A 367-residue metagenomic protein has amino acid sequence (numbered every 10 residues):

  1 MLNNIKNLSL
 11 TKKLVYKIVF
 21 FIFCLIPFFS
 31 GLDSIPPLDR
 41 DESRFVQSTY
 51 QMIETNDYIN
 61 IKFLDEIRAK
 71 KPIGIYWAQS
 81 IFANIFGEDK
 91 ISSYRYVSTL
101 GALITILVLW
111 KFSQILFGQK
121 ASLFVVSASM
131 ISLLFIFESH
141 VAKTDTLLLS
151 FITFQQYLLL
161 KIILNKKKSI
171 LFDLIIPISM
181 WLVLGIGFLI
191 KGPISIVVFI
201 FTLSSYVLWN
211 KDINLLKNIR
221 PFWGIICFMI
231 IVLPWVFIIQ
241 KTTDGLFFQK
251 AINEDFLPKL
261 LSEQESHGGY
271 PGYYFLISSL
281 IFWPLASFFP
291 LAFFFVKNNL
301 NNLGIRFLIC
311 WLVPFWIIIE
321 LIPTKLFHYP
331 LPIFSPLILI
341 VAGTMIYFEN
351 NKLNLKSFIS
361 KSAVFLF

Functional and structural regions predicted by a protein language model:
L2-N354: Membrane-integral, polyisoprenol-dependent glycosyltransferases of the GT-C/oligosaccharyltransferase superfamily
E349-F367: Signature aromatic-anchored transmembrane alpha helix within multi-pass, membrane-resident enzymes that catalyze glycan
